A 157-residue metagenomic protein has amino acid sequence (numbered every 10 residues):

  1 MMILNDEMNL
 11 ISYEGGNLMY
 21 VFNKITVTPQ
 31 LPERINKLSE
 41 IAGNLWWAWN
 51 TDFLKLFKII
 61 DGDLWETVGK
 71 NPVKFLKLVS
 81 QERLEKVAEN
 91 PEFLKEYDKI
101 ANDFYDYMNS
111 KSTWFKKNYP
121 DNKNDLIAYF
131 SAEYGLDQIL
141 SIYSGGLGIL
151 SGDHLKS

Functional and structural regions predicted by a protein language model:
M2-S157: Catalytic cores of glycan-processing enzymes that make or break glycosidic bonds
